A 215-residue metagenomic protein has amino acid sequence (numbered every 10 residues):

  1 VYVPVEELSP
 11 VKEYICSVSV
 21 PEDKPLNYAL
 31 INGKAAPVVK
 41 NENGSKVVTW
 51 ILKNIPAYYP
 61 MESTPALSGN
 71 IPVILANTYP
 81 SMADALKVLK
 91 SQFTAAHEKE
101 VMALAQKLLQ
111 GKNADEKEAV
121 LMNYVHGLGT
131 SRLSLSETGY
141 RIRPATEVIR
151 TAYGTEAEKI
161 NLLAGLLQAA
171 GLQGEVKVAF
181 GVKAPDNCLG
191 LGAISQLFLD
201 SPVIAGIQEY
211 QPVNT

Functional and structural regions predicted by a protein language model:
V1-T138: Secretory-pathway-linked proteins and extracytosolic
P4, L109, V148-T155: Conserved aromatic-histidine-acidic binding/catalytic patches
V5-E7, A145, I194: Residues embedded in well-ordered secondary-structure elements
Y58-V73, A152-Q168: Short secondary-structure boundary segments
A114-V120, V125, R132, T146-T151 (+1 more regions): Active-site-proximal cofactor/substrate-binding loop regions of enzyme domains
G129-A152, A184: Short, conserved helix/loop micro-motifs enriched in His/Cys and acidic residues
A157-T215: Hydrophobic/aromatic-rich core segments of domains that either
